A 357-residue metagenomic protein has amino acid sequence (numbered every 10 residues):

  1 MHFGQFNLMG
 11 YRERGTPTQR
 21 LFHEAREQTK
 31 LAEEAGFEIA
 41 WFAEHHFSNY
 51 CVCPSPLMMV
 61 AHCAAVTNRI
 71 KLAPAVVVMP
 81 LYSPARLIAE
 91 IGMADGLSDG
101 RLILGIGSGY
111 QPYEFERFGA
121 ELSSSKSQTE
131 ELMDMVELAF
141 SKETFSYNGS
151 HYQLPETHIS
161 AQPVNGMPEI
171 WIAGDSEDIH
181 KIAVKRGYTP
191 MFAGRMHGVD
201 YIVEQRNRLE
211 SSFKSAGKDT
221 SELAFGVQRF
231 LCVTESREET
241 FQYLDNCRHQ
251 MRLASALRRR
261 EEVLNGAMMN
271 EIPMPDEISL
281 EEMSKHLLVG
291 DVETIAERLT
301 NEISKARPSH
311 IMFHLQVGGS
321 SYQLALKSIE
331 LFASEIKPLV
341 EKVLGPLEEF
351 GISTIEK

Functional and structural regions predicted by a protein language model:
M1-V66, I70-L72, M167-P168, F350-E356: N-terminal beta1-alpha1-beta2 module of alpha/beta enzyme domains
H2-R20, P80-S146, T189-V203: Flexible, glycine-rich active-site loops centered on histidine and acidic residues that chelate a metal or position
F3, G36, E44, C63 (+10 more regions): Conserved, mostly hydrophobic/aromatic
F3-Q5, A40-F42, L72-P74, L102-I106 (+4 more regions): Hydrophobic faces of well-ordered beta-strands that scaffold small-molecule active sites in alpha/beta enzyme cores
M9-F22, V77-A85, V164-G174, C232 (+1 more regions): Active-site mouth loops of central-metabolism enzymes
I39-C63, V78, Y110, G194-H197 (+1 more regions): Glycine-rich, proline-tolerant flexible connector loops at the mouths of alpha/beta enzymes
C53-P74, Q128, E330-V343: Alpha-helix-loop-beta-strand connector modules within alpha/beta enzyme cores
S124-I159, D200-P308, E341-K357: An alpha-helical appendage that flanks or caps ligand/catalytic pockets
